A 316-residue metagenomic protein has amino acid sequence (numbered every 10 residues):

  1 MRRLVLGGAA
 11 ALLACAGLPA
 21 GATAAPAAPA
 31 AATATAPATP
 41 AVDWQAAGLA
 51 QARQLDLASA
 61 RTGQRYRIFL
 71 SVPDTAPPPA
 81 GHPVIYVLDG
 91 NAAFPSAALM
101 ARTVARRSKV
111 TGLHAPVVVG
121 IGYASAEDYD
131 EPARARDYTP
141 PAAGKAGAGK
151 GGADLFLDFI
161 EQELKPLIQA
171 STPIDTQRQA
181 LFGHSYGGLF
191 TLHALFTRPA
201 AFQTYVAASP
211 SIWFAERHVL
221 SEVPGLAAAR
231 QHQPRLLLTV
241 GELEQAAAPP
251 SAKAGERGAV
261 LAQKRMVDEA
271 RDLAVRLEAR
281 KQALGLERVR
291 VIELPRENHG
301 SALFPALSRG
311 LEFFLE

Functional and structural regions predicted by a protein language model:
M1-L13: N-terminal export leaders
L6-G7, G17, Y138-P140: General helical structural elements
A11-L12, G21, A25, R67: Intrinsically disordered, low-complexity, compositionally biased regions/tails
A14-C15, A24, A97, A248: Residue-level recognition of conserved structural "scaffold" positions that shape functional pockets and channels
C15-A16, A22, T191, F196: Ubiquitous "structural anchor" signal
L18-T33: Signal peptide processing junction and immediate N-terminal pro/mature segment of secreted/exported proteins
A32-E316: Non-catalytic cap/lid and distal C-terminal segments of serine-dependent acyl enzymes
